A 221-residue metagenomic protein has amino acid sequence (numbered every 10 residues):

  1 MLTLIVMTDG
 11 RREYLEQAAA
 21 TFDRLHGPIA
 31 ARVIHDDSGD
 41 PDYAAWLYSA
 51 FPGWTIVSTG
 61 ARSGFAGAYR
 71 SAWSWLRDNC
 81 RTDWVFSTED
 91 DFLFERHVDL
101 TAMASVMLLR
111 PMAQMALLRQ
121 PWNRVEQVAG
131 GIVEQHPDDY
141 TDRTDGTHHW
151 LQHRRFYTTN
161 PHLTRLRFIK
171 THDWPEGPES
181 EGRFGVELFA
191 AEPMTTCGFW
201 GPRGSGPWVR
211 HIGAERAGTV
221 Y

Functional and structural regions predicted by a protein language model:
M1-A20: N-proximal low-complexity "stem/linker" segments adjacent to membrane-targeting elements
A20-A30: Short, acidic, metal-binding catalytic loop of nucleotide-sugar glycosyltransferases
I34-A45: A conserved acidic beta->alpha catalytic loop
G60-L76: Glycine-rich, basic loop-to-helix element that forms the pyrophosphate-binding segment of sugar-nucleotide handling
T82-L93: Short beta-strand-to-loop acidic/aromatic patch adjacent to the donor-nucleotide binding site
H97-L118: Conserved donor-nucleotide/metal-binding helix-loop-beta segment in metal-dependent transferases, i.e., the alpha-helix
Q114-G130: Short beta-strand-to-loop element that shapes/binds the nucleotide-sugar donor at the catalytic cleft/hinge
R154-Y221: C-terminal catalytic/acceptor-binding lobe
